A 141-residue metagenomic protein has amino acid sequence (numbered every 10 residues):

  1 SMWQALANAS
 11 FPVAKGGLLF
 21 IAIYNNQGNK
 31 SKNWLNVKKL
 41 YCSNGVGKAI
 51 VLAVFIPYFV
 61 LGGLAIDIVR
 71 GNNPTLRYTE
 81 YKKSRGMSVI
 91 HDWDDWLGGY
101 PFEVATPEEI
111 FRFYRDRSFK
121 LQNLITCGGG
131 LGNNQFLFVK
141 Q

Functional and structural regions predicted by a protein language model:
S1-Q4, E109: Generic recognition of stable, solvent-exposed alpha-helical segments in well-folded globular domains
M2, Y24-N26, G129: An acidic- and aromatic-residue-enriched active-site/binding cleft used to recognize and process polar
W3-L18: A short glycine-rich, Lys/Arg-flanked "PGG" loop and its adjoining helix->strand segment in the class I
G17, I21-Q27: Acidic carboxylate diad motif detector
Q27-K32, L131-N133: Short catalytic/ligand-binding loop motif for oxyanion handling, primarily in non-cytosolic enzymes, centered on
N33-K120: Substrate-binding/catalytic lobe of Class I Rossmann-like enzymes that use SAM or dcSAM, i.e., the mid-to-C-terminal
R117-Q141: Core SAM-dependent methyltransferase catalytic element
